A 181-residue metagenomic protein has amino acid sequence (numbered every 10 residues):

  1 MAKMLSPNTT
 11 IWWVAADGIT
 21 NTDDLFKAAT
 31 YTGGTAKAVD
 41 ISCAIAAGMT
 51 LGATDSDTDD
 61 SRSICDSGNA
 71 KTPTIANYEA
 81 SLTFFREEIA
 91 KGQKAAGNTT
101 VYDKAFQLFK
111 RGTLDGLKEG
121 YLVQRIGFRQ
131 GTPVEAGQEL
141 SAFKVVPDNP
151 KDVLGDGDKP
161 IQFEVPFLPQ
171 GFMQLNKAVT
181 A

Functional and structural regions predicted by a protein language model:
M1-M4, L168, F172-A181: Viral virion structural and adsorption modules
A2-E87, V145-K159: Solvent-exposed edge beta-strands and adjacent loop segments that serve as assembly or binding interfaces
V14-T20, F85-K94, V101, A105 (+1 more regions): Short regulatory "switch" loops immediately downstream of catalytic or recognition motifs within protein catalytic
L25-F26, Y31, Y102, I126 (+1 more regions): Extended hydrophobic/Leu-rich segments
C65, N69-A95, T100, K110-E119 (+1 more regions): Long, contiguous amphipathic alpha-helices that act as assembly "spine/axial" helices in icosahedral shell and virion
A96-E139: Short, acidic/charged, Gly/Pro-enriched secondary-structure junctions
Q124-L175: Short beta-strand and beta-hairpin "edge-sheet" elements
